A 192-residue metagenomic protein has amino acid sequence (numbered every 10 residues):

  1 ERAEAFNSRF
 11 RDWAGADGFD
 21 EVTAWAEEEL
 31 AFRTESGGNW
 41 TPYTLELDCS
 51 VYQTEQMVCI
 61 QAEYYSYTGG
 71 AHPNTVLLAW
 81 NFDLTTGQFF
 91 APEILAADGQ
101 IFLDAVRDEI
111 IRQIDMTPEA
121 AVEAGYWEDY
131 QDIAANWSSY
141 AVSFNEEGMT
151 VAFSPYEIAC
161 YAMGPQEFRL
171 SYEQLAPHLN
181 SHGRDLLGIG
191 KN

Functional and structural regions predicted by a protein language model:
E1-N192: Compositionally biased intrinsically disordered regions enriched in Thr/Gly
